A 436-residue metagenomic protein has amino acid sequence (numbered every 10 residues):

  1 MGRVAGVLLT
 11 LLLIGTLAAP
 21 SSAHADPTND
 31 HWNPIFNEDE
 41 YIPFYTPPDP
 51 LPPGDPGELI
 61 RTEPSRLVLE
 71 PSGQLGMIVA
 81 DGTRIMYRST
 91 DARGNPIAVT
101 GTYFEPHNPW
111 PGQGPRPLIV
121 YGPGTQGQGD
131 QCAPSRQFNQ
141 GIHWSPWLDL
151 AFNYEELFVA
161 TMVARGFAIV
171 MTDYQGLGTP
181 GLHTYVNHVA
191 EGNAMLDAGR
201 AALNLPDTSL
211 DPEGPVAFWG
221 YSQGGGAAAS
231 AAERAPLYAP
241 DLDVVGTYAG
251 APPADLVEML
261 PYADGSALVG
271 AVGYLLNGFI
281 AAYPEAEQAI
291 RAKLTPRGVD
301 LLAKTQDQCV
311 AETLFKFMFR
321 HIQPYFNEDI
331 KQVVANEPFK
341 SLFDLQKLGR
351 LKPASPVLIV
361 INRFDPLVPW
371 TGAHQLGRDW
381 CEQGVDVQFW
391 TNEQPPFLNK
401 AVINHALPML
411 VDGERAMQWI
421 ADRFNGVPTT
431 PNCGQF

Functional and structural regions predicted by a protein language model:
H24-W110: Catalytic-loop region of hydrolases
N33-F36, E40, T46-D49, P253-R350: Accessory cap/linker subdomain of secreted extracellular hydrolases
D91-T100, F104-G166: Short, surface-exposed "cap/lid" segments of acyl-processing enzymes
G101, A231, S355-P356, V368-W380: Short alpha-helix in the alpha/beta-hydrolase fold that links the catalytic acid
L157, A164, Y185-D207: Alpha/beta-hydrolase active-site loop
R200-G270: Primarily recognizes the serine-hydrolase "nucleophile elbow" in alpha/beta-hydrolase and SGNH/GDSL folds
K340-S341, C381-F436: C-terminal catalytic histidine-bearing segment of alpha/beta-hydrolase fold enzymes
P353, L358-D365: Short beta-strand/loop motif that positions the catalytic acidic residue of the alpha/beta-hydrolase fold
